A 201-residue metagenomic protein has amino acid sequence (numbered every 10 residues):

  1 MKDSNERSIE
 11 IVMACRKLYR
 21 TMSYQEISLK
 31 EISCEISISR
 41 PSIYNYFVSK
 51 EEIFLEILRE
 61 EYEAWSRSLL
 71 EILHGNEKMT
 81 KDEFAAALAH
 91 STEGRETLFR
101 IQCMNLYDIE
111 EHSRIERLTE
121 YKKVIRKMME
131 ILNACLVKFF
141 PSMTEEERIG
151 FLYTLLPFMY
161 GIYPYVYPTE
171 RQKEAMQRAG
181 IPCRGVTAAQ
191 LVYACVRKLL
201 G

Functional and structural regions predicted by a protein language model:
M1-S4: N-terminal intrinsically disordered/low-complexity leader segments
E10, L18, M22-E52, E56: Helix-turn-helix
E10-K17, E35, E52-G75, K127 (+1 more regions): Alpha-helical structural segments
E56, L70-L98, F151-L155: Hydrophobic alpha-helical connector segments
G94-E116, E170-E174: Amphipathic alpha-helical segments used for helix-helix packing
M104-V137: A contiguous binding-surface segment within folded domains or other stable secondary-structure elements
E130, A134, K138-S142, F158-G201: C-terminal peripheral helix-coil segments that are non-catalytic and often amphipathic
F140, T144-L152: Membrane-interface starts of transmembrane alpha-helices
